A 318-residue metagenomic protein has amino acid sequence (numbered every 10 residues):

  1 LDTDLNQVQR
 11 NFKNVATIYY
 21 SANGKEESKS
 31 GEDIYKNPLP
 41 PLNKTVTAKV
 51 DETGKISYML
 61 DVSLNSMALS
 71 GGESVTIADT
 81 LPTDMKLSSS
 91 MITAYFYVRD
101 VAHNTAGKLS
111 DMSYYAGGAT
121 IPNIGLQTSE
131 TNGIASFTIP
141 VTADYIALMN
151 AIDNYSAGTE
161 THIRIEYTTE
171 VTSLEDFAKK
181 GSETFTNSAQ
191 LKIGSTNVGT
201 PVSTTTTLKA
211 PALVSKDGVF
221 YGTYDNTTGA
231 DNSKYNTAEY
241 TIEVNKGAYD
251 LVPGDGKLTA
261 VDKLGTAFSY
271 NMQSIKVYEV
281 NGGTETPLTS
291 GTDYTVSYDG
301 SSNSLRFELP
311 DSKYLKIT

Functional and structural regions predicted by a protein language model:
L1-V15, Y19-A22, S136-F185, N303-T318: Low-complexity, intrinsically disordered segments enriched in Ser/Thr together with acidic residues
D4, T80, E170-T172, N245 (+1 more regions): Structural signature of outer-membrane beta-barrel channels/translocons
N6, R10-E73, A78-P82, F185-P253 (+1 more regions): Serine/threonine-rich, low-complexity linker/repeat segments that form flexible spacers/stalks
G24-E27, V101-G107, A143-Y155, N197-T200 (+2 more regions): Short, surface-exposed beta-strand/loop "edge" segments at domain boundaries and coil↔beta transitions
M67, D84, S173-F177, A248-L251 (+1 more regions): Short beta-strands and strand-coil junctions in structured, solvent-facing domains, enriched
T76, T80-V141, T259, K263-R306: A surface/secretory-pathway sequence property marking extracellular, secreted, or lumenal proteins enriched
S90, R164-Y167, F185, A189 (+3 more regions): P/S/T/G-enriched low-complexity
T105, T159, R164, P253-G254: N-terminal targeting segments with Sec-dependent signals, encompassing both cleavable signal peptides and non-cleavable
